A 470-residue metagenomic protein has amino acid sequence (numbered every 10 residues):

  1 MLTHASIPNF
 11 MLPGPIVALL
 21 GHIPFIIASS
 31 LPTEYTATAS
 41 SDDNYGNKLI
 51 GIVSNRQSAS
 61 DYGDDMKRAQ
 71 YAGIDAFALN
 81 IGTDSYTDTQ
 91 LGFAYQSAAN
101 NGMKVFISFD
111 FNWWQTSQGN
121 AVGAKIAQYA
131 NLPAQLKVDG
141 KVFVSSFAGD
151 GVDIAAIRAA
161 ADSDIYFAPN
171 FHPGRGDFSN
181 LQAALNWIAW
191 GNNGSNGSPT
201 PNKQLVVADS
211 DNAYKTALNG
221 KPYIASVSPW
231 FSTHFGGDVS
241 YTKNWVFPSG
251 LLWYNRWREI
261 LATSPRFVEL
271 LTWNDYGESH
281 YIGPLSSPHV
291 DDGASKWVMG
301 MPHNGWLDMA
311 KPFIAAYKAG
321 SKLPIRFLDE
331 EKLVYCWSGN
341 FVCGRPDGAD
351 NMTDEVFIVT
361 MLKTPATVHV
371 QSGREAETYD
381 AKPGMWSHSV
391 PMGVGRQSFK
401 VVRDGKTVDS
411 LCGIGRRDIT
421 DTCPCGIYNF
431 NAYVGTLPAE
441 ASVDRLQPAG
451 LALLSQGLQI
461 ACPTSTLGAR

Functional and structural regions predicted by a protein language model:
M1-P32, R470: Fungal secretory targeting signals
S29-V356, A366-M385, P391-T407, L411-R470: Glycan-processing catalytic domains of CAZymes
T360-T364: Non-cytosolic beta-sheet module surface loops
